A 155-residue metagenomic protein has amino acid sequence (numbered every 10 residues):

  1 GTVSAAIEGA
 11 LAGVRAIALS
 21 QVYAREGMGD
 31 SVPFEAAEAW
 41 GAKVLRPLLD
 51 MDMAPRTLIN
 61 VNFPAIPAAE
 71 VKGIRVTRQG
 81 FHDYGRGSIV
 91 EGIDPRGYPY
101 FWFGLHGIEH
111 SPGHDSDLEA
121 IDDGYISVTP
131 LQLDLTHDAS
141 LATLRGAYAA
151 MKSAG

Functional and structural regions predicted by a protein language model:
G1-S4: Charged helix-capping and loop-helix junction motifs
I7-P33: Glycine-rich phosphate/pyrophosphate-binding loops and their adjacent beta-strand/loop elements at enzyme active sites
V32-G155: Electrostatically charged, flexible surface regions
